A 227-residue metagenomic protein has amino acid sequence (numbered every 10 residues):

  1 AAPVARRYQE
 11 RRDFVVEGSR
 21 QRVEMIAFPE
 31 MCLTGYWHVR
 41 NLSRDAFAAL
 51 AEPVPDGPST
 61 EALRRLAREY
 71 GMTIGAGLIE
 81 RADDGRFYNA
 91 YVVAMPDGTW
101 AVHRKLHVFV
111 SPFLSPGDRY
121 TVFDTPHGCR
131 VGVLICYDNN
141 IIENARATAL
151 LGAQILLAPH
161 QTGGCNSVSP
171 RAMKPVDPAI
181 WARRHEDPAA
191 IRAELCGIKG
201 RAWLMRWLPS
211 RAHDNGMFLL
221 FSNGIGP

Functional and structural regions predicted by a protein language model:
A1-A2, S43-A51, G128-G132, D187-C196: Short, basic, glycine/proline-bearing loop/turn elements
A1-M25, L157: N-terminal active-site segment of His-dependent metallophosphoesterases
R22-M31, G35, T148: A structural preference for short, pocket-lining loop segments at secondary-structure junctions
I26, C129-I135, L156-A158: Short hydrophobic-aromatic micro-motifs
M31-L50, D84-F87: Metal-dependent catalytic neighborhoods of phosphoester/phosphodiester hydrolases
S43-A46, Y91-P96, K174-V176: Short, hinge-like loop/turn segments at secondary-structure boundaries
A49-V133, H213-P227: Catalytic-core segment of enzymes that process non-peptidic bonds
P55-G75, N139-P227: CN hydrolase (nitrilase-like) catalytic-core segments centered on the catalytic cysteine and neighboring Lys/Glu
